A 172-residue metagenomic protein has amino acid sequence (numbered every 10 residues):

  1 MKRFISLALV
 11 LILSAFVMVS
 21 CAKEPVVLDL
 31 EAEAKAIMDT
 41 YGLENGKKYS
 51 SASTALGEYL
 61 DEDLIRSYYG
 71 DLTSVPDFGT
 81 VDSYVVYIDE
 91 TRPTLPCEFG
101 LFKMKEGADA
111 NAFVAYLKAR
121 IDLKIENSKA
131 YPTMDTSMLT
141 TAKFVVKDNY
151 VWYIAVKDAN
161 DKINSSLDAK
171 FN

Functional and structural regions predicted by a protein language model:
M1-F4: Positively charged n-region of N-terminal signal peptides that target proteins for export
S6-V10: Internal alpha-helical transmembrane segments of multi-pass membrane proteins, especially GPCRs
L11-A15: Alpha-helical transmembrane segments
V17-S20: C-terminal motif of bacterial Sec signal peptides marking the signal peptidase cleavage site
A22-N172: Mature, Sec-exported extracytoplasmic domains of Gram-positive
